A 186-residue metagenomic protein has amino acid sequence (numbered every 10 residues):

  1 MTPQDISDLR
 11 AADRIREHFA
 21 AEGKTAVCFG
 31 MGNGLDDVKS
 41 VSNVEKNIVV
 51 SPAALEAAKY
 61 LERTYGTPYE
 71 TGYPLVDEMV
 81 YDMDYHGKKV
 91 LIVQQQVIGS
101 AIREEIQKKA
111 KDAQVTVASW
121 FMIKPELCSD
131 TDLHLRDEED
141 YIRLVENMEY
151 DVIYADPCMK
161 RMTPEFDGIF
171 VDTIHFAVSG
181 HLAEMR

Functional and structural regions predicted by a protein language model:
M1-R186: An N-terminal assembly and electron-transfer interface module characteristic of large anaerobic redox and radical
